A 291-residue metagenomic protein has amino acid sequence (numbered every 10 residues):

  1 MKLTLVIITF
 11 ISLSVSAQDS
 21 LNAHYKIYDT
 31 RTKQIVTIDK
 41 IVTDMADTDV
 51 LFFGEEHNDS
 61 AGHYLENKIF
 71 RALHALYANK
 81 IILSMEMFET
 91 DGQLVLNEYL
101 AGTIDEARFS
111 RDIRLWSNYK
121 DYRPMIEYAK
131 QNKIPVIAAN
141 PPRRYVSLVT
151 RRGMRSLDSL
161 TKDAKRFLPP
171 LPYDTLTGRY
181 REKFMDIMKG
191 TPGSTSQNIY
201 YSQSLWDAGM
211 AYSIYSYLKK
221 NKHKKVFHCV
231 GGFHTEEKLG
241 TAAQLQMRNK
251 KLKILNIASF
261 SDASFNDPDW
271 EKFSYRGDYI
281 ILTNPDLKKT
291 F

Functional and structural regions predicted by a protein language model:
L3-L13: Sec-dependent N-terminal signal peptides
A17-T48: N- or domain-start disorder-to-order transition segments that initiate the globular core
A46-E56, I104-S110: Acidic/histidine-rich, surface-exposed loop or edge segments in extracytoplasmic proteins
E56-S60, F88-G92, P142-V146, G232-T235 (+1 more regions): Solvent-exposed loop/turn segments at secondary-structure junctions within structured extracellular/periplasmic domains
N58-Y64, K68-I82, T90-L100: Membrane-embedded segments
I81, Q93-Y217: A substrate-binding/cap region within the structured catalytic cores of diverse enzymes
I81-F88, L255-F260: Short internal beta-strands
G209-Y212, L218, F227, H234-F291: C-terminal regions of proteins
